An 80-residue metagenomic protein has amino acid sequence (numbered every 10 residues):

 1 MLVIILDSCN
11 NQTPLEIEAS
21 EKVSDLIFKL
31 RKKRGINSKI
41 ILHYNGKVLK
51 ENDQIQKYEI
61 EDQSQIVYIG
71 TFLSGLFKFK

Functional and structural regions predicted by a protein language model:
M1-K80: Ubiquitin system architectures
